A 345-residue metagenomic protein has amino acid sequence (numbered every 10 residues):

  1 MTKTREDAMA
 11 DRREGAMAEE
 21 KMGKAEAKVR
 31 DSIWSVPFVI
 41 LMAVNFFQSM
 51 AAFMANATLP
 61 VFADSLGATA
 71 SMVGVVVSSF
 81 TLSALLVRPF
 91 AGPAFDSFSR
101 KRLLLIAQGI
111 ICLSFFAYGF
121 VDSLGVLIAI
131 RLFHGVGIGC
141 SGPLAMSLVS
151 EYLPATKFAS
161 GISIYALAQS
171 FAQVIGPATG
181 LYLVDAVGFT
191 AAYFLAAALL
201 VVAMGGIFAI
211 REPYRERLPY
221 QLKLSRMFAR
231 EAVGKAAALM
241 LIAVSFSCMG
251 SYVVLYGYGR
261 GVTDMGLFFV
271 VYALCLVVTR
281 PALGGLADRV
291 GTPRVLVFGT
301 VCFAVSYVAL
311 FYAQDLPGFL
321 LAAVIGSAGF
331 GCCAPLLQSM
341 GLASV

Functional and structural regions predicted by a protein language model:
G23-S35, R211-L239: Juxtamembrane intracellular "pre-TM" segments in multi-pass secondary transporters
S35-V76, S247-Y256: Helix-loop boundary and gating motifs at the non-cytosolic
T81-P89, Q173-V174, A273-V277, P281: Residue-level signature of mid-helix packing/kink "hotspots" within the transmembrane helices of 12-pass Major
L86-D122, V290: Conserved MFS/SLC helix-loop-helix module at the cytosolic interface between two early adjacent transmembrane helices
R102-F116, A197, R294-A309: Structural signature of the two symmetry-related core transmembrane helices
G125-F133, P317-I325: Paired small-residue
I130-A168: Cytoplasmic helix-loop-helix junction between adjacent transmembrane helices in 12-TM secondary transporters
A197-E216: C-terminal membrane-cytosol helix-exit motif in multi-pass small-molecule transporters
